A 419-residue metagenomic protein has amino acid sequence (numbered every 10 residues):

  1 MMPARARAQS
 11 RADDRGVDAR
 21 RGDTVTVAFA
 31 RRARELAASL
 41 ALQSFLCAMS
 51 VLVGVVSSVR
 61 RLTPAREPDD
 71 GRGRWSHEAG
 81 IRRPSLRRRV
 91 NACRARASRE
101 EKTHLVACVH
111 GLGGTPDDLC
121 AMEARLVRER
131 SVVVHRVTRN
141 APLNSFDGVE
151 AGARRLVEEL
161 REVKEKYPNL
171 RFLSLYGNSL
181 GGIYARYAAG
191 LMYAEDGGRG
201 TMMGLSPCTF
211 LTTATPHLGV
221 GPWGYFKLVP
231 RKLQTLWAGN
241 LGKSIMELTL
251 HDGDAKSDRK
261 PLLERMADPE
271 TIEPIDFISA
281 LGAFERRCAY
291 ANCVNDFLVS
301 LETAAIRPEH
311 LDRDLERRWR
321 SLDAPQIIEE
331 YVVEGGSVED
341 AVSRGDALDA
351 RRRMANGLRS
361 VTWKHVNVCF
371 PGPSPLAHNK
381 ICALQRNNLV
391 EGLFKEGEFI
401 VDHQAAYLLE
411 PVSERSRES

Functional and structural regions predicted by a protein language model:
M1-F29: Short, low-complexity, Lys/Arg-enriched N-terminal segments of secretory-pathway carbohydrate enzymes
T26, A30-V59, T63, R313: A hydrophobic membrane-anchoring feature enriched in long, contiguous, low-charge segments that mark signal-anchor
V90, L143, L160-V163, E195-R199 (+1 more regions): Eukaryotic intrinsically disordered and solvent-exposed regulatory patches
R99-V132, R136-N140: Short, surface-exposed "cap/lid" segments of acyl-processing enzymes
H110, E150-A267, E285, D296-L298: Serine-dependent carboxylesterase/thioesterase catalytic core of lipase-like alpha/beta-hydrolase/SGNH enzymes
D117-A124, R139-N140, D147-G152, Y187-L191 (+3 more regions): Short coil/turn segments at secondary-structure boundaries
L236-S419: Extended, polar/charged low-complexity intrinsically disordered and coiled-coil segments in eukaryotic
